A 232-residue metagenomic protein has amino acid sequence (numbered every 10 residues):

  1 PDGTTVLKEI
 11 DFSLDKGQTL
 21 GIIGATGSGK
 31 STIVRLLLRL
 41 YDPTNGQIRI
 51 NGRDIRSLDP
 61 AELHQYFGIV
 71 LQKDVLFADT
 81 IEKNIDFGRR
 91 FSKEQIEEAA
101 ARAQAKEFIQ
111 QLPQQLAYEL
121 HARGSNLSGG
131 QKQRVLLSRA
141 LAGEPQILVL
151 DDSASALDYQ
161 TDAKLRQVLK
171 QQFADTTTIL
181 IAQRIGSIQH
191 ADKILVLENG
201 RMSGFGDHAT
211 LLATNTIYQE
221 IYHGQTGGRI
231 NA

Functional and structural regions predicted by a protein language model:
P1-A232: ABC-type nucleotide-binding domain
